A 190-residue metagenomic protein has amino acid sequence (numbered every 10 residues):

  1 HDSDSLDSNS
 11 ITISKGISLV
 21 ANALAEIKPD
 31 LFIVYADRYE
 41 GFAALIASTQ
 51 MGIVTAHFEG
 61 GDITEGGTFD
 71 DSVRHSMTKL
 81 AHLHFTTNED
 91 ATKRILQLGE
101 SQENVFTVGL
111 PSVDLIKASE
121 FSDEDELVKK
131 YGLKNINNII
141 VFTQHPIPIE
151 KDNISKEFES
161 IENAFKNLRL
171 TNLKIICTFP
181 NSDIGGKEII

Functional and structural regions predicted by a protein language model:
H1-S3, T55-G60, G109, V141-P146 (+1 more regions): Short beta-strands and strand-loop turn motifs
D2-Q102: Active-site and donor-binding regions of nucleotide-sugar-utilizing enzymes
S3, L80-I154: A nucleotide-sugar donor-handling region in carbohydrate enzymes
G16, V73, T87, A91 (+4 more regions): General structural feature for long, well-ordered alpha-helical segments within catalytic domains of soluble enzymes
G16-L24, L127, I161, F165: Generic hydrophobic alpha-helical segments
Y39, D62, S112, I147-P148 (+1 more regions): Short, glycine/serine-rich, charged loops/turns that create anion-binding and catalytic segments at active sites
K129-T178, S182-I189: Conserved catalytic-core segment of nucleotide-activated headgroup transferases in glycan assembly
